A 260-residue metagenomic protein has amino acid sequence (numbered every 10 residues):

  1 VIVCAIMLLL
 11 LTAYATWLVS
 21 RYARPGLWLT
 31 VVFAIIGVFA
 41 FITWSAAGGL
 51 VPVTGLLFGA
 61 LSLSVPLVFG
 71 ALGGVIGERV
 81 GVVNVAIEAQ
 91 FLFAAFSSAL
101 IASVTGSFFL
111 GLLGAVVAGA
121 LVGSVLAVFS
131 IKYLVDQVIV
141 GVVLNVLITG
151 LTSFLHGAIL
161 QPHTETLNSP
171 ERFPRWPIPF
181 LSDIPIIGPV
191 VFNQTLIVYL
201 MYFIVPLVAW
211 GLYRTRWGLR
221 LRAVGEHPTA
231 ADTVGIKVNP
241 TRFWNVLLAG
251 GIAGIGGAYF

Functional and structural regions predicted by a protein language model:
V1-F69, F109: Membrane-interfacial amphipathic/re-entrant helices at transmembrane-helix boundaries
I6-T16, F33-I42, T149-S153, L200-A209 (+1 more regions): Hydrophobic core segments of alpha-helical transmembrane domains in multi-pass membrane transport and ion-translocation
A23-T30, K132-V146: Alpha-helical transmembrane segments and their helix-start/interface "positive-inside/aromatic belt" motifs in integral
T30, A60, A89-L92, F109-V117 (+3 more regions): Hydrophobic alpha-helical transmembrane segments
G55-V104, L110-L112, L121-V138: Single transmembrane alpha-helix segments in multi-pass membrane proteins
G70, G74, S98-A102, A127 (+3 more regions): Structural signal for membrane-spanning alpha-helices in multi-pass inner-membrane proteins, emphasizing helix cores
T149-Y213, W244: Transmembrane helix-bundle core of multi-pass membrane transporters and related energy-transducing complexes
V190-F260: Helix-loop-helix "hairpin" substructures at the membrane interface of multi-pass membrane proteins
